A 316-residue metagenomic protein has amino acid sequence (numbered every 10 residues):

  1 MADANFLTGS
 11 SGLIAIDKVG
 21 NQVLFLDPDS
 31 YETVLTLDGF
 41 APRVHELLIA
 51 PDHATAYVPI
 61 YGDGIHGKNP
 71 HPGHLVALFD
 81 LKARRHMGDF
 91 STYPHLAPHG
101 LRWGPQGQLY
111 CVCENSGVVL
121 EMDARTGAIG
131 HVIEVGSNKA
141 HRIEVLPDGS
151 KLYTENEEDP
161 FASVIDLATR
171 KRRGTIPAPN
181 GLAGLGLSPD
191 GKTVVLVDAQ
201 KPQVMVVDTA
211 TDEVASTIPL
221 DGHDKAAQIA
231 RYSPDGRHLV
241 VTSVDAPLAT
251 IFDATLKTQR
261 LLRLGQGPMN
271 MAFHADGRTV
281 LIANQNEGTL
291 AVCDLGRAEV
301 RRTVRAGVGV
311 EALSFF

Functional and structural regions predicted by a protein language model:
M1-F316: Predominantly soluble domains enriched in secretory-pathway, periplasmic, or organellar proteins
